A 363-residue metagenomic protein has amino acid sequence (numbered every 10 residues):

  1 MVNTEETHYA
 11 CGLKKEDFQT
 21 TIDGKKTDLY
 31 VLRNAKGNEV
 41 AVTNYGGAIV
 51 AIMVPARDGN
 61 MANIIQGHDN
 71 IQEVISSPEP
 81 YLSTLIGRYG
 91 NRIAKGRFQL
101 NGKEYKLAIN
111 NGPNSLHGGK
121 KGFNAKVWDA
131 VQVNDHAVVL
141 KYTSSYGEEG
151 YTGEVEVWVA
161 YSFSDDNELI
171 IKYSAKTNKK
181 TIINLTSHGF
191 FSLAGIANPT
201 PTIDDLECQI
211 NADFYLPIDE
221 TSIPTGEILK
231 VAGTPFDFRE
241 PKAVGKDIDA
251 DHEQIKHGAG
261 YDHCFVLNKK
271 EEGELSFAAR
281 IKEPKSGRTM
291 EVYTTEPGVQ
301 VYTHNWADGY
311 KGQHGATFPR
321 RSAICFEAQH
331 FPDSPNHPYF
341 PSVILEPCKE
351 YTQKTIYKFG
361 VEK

Functional and structural regions predicted by a protein language model:
V2-N38, N44-K363: An exposed, glycine/acidic-rich loop-and-rim segment of catalytic or binding clefts
